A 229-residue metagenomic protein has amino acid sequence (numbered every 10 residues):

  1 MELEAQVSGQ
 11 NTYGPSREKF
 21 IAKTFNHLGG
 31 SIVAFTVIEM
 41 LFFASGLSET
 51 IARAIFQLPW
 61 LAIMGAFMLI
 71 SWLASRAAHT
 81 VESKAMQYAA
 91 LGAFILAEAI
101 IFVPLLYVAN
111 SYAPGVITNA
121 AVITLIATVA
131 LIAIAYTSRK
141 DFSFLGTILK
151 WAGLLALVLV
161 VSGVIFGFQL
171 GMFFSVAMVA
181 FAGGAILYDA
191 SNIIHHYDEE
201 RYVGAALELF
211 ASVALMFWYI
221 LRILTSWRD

Functional and structural regions predicted by a protein language model:
M1-D229: A hydrophobic alpha-helical transmembrane-helix feature that marks the membrane cores and membrane-interface segments
